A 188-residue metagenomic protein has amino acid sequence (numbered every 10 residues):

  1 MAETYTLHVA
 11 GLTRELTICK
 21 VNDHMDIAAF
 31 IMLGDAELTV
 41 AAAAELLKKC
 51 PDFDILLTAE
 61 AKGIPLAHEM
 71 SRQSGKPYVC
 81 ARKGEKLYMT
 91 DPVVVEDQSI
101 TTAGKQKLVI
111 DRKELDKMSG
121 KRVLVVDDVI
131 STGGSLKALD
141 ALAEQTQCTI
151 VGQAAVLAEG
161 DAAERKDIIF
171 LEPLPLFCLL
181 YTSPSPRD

Functional and structural regions predicted by a protein language model:
M1-F53: Active-site-facing substrate-recognition patch
D54-E60: Short glycine-rich phosphate-binding loop at a beta-alpha junction
E60-L66, T132: Gly/Ser/Thr-rich loops at beta-strand to alpha-helix junctions that form or flank small-molecule/cofactor-binding
L66-S74: Short Gly/Thr/Asp-enriched flexible loops that form oxyanion-binding sites at enzyme active sites
K76-R122: Short, glycine/charge-rich flexible loops or terminal/linker lids adjacent to PRPP-binding catalytic cores
Y88-P92, A163-E164, C178-L180: Short, charged, surface-exposed secondary-structure boundary motifs
T102-F177: PRPP/pyrophosphate-binding module of the type I phosphoribosyltransferase fold
Y181-D188: Conserved small/polar residues in nucleotide/adenosyl-binding loops
